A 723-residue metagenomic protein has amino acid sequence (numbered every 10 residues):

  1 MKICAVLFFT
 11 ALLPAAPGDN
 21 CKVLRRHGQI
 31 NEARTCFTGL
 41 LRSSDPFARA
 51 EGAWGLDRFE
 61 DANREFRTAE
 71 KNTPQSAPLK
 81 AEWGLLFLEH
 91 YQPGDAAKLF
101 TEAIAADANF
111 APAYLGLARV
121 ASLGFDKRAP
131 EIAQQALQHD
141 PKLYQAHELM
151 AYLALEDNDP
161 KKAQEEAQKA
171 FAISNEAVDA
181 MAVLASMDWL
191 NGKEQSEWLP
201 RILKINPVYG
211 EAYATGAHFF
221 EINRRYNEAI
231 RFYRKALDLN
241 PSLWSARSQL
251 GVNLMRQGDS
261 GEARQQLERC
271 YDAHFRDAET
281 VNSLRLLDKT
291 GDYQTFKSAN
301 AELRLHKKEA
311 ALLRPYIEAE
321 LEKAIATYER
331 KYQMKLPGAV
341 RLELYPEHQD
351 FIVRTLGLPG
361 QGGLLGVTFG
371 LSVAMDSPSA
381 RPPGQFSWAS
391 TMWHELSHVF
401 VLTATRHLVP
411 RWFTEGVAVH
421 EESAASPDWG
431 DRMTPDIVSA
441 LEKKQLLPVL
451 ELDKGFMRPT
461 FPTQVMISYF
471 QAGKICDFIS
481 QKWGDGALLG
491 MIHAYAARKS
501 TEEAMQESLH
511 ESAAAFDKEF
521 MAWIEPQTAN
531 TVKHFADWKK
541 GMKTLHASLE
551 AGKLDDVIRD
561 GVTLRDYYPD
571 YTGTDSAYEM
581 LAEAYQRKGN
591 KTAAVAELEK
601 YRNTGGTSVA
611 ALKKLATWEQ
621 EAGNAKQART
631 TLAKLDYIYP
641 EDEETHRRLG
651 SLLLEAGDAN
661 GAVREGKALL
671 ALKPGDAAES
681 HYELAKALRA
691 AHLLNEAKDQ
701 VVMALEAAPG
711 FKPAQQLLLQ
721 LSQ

Functional and structural regions predicted by a protein language model:
A16-G39, S44-D57, E82-L85, E89-Y91 (+8 more regions): Alpha-helical segment of the N-proximal tetratricopeptide repeat
K22, R26, V183, K235 (+11 more regions): Beta/coil-rich, acidic/histidine-enriched accessory regions frequently appended to metallopeptidases
G28-E32, L56-R67, E89-E102, S122-Q135 (+9 more regions): Structural signature of tandem alpha-helical TPR/SEL1-like repeats, specifically the intra-repeat loop/turn
S43, N72, A106, H139 (+9 more regions): Structural marker of alpha-solenoid helical repeat scaffolds
S43-P46, A77-P78, A111-P112, Y144-Q145 (+10 more regions): Helix-start (N-cap) detector for alpha-helical repeat units in TPR-like alpha-solenoids, especially tetratricopeptide
R64, K98, E131, Q138 (+9 more regions): Juxtacatalytic substrate-recognition/specificity segment
